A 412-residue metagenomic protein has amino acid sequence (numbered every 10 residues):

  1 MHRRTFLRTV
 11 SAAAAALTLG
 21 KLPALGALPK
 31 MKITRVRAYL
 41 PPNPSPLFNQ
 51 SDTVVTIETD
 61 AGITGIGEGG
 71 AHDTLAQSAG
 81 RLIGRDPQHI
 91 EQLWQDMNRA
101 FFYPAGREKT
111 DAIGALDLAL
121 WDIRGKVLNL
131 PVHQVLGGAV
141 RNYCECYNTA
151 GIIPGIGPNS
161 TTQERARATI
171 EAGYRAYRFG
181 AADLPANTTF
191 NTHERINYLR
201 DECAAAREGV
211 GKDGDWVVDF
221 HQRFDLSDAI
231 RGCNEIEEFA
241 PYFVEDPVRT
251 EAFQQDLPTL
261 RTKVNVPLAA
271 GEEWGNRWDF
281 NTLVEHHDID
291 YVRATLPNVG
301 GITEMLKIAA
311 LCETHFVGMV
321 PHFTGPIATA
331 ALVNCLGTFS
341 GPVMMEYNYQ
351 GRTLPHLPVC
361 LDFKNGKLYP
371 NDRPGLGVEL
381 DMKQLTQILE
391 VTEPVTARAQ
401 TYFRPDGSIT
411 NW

Functional and structural regions predicted by a protein language model:
M1-H2: N-terminal secretory signal peptides
T5-G26: N-terminal export signals
G20-F48, I57: C-terminal segment of N-terminal export signals and the immediately downstream linker at the start of the mature
V36, E58-L130: Metal- or metallocofactor-binding catalytic centers and their adjacent structured scaffolds across diverse enzyme
G62, L116, N129, D219 (+5 more regions): Conserved, mostly hydrophobic/aromatic
Q77-S78, R85, H89-Q92, N234 (+2 more regions): Shared catalytic-loop signature of beta/alpha-barrel
Y143, G151-P258: Metal-dependent enolase-superfamily TIM-barrel catalytic cores that perform enediolate-based chemistry
L376, L380-W412: Extended hydrophobic packing segments that form well-structured cores
